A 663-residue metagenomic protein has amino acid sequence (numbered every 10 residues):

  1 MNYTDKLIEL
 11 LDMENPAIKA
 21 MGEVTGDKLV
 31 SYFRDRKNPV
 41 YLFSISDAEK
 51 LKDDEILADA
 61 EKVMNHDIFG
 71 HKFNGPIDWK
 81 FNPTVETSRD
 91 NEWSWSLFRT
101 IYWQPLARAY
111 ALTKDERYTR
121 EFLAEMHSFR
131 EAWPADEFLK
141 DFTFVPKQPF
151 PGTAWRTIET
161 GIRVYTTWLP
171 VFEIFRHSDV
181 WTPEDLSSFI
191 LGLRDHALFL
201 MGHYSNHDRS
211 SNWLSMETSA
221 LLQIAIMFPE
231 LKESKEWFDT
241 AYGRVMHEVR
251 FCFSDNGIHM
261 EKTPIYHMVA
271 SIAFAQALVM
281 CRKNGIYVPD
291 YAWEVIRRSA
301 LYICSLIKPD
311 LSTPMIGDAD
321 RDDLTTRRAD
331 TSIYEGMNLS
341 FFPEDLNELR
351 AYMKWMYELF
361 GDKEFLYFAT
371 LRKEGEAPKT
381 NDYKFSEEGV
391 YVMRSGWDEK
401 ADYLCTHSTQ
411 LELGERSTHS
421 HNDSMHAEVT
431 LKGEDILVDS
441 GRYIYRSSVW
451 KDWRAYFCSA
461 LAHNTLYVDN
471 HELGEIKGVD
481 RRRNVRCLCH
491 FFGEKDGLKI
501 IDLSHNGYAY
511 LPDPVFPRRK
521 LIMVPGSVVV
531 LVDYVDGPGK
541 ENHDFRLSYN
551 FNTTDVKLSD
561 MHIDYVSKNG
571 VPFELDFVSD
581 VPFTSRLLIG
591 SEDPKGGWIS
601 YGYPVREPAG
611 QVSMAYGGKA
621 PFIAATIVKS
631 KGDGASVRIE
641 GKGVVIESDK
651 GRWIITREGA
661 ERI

Functional and structural regions predicted by a protein language model:
M1-V63: Extreme N-terminal leader/anchor segments
K72-P83, T87-R297, L306-I307, S312: Aromatic-lined, polymer-binding surfaces characteristic of secreted/periplasmic polysaccharide-degrading enzymes
F98, E217, S299, E387-G389 (+4 more regions): Residues that flank catalytic or metal-binding motifs in active/ligand-binding sites
P149-W155, G414-S417, W453: Catalytic micro-motifs at enzyme active sites that drive phosphoryl/nucleotidyl and oxygen chemistry
G161, A319, T326-A329, P343-R350 (+1 more regions): CBM-like, beta-strand-rich accessory domains located in the C-terminal region of large, secreted polysaccharide-active
I258-L437, H490-D496, I501, G617-G618 (+2 more regions): Carbohydrate-active enzyme catalytic cores, enriched for enzymes that act on polyanionic acidic polysaccharides
E399, E412-L413, Y443-Y445, A509-Y510 (+1 more regions): Short, surface-exposed beta-strand-loop junctions and turns on beta-sheet-rich folds
L437-S440, I444-S448: Cytochrome P450 core scaffold surrounding the K-helix E-X-X-R motif and the conserved "meander" helix-loop region
